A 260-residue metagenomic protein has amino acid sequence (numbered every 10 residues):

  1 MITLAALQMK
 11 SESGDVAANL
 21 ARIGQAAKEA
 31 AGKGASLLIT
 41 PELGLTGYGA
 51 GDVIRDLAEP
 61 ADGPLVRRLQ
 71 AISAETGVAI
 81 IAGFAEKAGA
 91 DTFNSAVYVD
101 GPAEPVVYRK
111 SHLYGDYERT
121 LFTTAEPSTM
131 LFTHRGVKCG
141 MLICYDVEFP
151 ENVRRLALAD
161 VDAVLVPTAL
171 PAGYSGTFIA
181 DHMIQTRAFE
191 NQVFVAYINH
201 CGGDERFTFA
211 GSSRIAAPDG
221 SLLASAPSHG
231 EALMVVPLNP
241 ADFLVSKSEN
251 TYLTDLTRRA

Functional and structural regions predicted by a protein language model:
M1-A6: Extreme N-terminal starter segment of soluble prokaryotic enzymes
Q8-S13: Short polar catalytic/cofactor-binding loops
V16, G24-V107, P171-T186, E190-V193: Cys-nucleophile CN-hydrolase/nitrilase-fold catalytic domain and related Cys-dependent amidase chemistry that acts on
A18-A27, V147-R154: Short, acidic/polar
S36-L37, C139, A163: Structural motif
A61, K87-A159, A172-H182, N239 (+1 more regions): Active-site catalytic loop in hydrolytic enzyme cores
P64-A79, E148-A232: CN hydrolase (nitrilase-like) catalytic-core segments centered on the catalytic cysteine and neighboring Lys/Glu
A82-F84, S95-Y98, M130, Y197 (+2 more regions): Short beta-strand scaffold segments in enzyme catalytic cores
